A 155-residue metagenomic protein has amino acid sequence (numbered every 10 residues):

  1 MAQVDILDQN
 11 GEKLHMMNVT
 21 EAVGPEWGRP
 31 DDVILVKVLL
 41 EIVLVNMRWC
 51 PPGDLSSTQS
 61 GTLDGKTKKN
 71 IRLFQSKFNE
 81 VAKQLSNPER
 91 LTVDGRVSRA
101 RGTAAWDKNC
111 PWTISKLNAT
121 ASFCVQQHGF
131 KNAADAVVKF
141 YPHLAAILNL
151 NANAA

Functional and structural regions predicted by a protein language model:
M1-A155: Cell-envelope/ECM-targeting effectors and their regulatory/trafficking segments
